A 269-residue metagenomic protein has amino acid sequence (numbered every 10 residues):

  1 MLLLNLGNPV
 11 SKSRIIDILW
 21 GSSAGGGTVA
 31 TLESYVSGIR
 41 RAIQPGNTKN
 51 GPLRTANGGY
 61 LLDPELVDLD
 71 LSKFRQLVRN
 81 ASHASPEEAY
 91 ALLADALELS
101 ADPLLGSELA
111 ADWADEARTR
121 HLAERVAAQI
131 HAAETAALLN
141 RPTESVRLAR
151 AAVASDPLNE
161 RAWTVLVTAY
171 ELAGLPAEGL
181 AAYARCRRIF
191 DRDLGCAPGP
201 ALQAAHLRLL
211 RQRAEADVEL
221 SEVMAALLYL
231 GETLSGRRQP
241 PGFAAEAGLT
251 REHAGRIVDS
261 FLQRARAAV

Functional and structural regions predicted by a protein language model:
M1-R147, A214-V269: Intrinsically disordered, low-complexity protein-interaction/activation regions
R41-G46, L172-A173, I189, D193: Residue cluster at the C-terminal edge of the helix-turn-helix DNA-binding motif
